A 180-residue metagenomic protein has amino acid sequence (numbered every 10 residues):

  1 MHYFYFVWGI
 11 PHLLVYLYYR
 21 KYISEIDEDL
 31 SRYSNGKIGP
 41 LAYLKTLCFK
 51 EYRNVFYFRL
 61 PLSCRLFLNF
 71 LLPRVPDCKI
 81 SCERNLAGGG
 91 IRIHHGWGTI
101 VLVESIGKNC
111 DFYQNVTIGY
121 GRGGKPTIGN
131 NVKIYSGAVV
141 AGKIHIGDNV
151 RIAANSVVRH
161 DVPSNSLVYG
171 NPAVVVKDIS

Functional and structural regions predicted by a protein language model:
M1-P76: Terminal amphipathic alpha-helical/low-complexity segments used for targeting or macromolecular assembly
R74-V176: Structural signal for interior beta-strand "rungs" in well-ordered beta-sheet cores of soluble enzyme domains
